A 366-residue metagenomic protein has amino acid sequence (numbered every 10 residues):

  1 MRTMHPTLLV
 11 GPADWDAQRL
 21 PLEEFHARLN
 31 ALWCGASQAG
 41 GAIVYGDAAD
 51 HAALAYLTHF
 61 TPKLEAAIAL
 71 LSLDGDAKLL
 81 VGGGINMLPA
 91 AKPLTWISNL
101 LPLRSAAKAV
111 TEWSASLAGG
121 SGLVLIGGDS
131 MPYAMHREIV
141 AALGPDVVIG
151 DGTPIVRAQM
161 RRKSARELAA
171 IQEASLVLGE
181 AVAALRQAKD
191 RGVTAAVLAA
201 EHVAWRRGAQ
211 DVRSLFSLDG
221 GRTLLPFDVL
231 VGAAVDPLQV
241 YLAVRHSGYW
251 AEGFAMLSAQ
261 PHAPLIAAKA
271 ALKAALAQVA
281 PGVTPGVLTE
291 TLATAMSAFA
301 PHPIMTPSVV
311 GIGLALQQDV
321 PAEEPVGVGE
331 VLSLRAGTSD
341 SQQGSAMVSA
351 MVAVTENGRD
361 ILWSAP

Functional and structural regions predicted by a protein language model:
M1-P366: Active-site neighborhoods and metal-handling regions in enzymes and metal-associated proteins
